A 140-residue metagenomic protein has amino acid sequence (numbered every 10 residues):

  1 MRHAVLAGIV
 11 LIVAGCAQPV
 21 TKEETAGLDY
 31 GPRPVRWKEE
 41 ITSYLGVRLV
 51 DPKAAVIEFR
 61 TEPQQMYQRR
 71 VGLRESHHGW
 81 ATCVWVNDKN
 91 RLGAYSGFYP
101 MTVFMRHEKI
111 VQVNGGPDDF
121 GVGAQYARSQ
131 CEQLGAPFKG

Functional and structural regions predicted by a protein language model:
M1-A4: Positively charged n-region of N-terminal signal peptides that target proteins for export
I9-V10, A124: Residue-level signal for mature regions of secreted extracellular proteins and peptides
I12-G15: C-terminal motif of bacterial Sec signal peptides marking the signal peptidase cleavage site
A17-G140: Cystatin/cathelin-like cysteine-protease inhibitor module
